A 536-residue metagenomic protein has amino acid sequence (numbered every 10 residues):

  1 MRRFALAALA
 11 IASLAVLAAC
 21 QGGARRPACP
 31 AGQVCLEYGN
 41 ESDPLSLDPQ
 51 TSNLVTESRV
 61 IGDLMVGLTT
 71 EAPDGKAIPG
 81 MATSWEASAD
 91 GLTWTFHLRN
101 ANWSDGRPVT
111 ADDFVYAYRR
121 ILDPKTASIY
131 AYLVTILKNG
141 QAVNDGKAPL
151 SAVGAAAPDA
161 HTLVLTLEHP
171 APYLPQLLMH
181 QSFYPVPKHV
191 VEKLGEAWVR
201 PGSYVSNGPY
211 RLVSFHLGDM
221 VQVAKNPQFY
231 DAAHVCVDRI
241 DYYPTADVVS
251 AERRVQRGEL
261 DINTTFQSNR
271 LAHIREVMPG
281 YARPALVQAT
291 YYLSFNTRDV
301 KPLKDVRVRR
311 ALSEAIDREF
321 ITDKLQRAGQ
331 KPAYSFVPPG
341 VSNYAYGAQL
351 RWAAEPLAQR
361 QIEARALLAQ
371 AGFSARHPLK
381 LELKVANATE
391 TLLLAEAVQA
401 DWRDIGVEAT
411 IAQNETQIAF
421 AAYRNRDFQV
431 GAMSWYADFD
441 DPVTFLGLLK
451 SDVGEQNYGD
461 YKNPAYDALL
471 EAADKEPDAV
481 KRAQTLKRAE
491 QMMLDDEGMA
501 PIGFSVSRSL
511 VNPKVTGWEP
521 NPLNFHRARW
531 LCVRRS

Functional and structural regions predicted by a protein language model:
Q21-G23, A156, T322, L357 (+4 more regions): Extracytoplasmic/peripheral linker and loop segments enriched in polar/acidic and small residues with frequent Thr/Pro
G39-A89, R119, S203-S206: N-terminal lobe/hinge region of extracytoplasmic solute-binding protein
T110-A117, A160-T166, P170, G208-P209 (+7 more regions): Alpha-helical secondary-structure segments
D113-V115, L122, T126-H189: Surface-exposed binding/hinge segments that line and control ligand-binding clefts or catalytic entry sites
G146, A160-H161, L167-V235, R239 (+3 more regions): Gly/Pro-rich hinge or "lid" segments in bacterial periplasmic/extracellular proteins
G195-P201, P227-H273, Q399, E408-T410: Ligand-site clamp/hinge motif
P332-Q370, A388-L393: Structural transition elements
S509-S536: Long beta-strand-rich cores associated with HINT superfamily self-processing modules
